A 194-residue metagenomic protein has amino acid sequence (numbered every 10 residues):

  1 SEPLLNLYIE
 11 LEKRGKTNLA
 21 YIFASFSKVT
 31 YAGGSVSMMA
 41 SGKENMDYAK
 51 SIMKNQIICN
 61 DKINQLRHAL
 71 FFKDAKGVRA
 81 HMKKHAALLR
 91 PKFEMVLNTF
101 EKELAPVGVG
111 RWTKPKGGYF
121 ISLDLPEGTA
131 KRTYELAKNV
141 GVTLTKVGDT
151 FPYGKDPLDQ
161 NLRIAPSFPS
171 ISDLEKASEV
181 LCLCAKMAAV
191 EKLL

Functional and structural regions predicted by a protein language model:
S1-N6: Conserved PLP phosphate-binding loop immediately N-terminal to the Schiff-base lysine helix in PLP-dependent enzymes
I9-R90: Conserved core segment of the aminotransferase class I/II
G15-K16, N139, K155-L194: PLP-dependent enzyme catalytic core of the Aspartate aminotransferase-like
A24, M38-A40, K114, F120-D124 (+1 more regions): Short beta-strand segments
A24-S27, V109-G110, G148-Y153: Short, solvent-exposed loop/turn elements at beta->coil junctions and helix N-caps that rim active or binding pockets
K83-L97, V109-D124: Conserved glycine-rich beta-strand-loop-beta hairpin in the small C-terminal domain of fold type I
P126-A130, P169-I171: Helix N-cap motif at beta-to-alpha junctions
T143: Residue-level detector of anion-binding/catalytic polar loops
